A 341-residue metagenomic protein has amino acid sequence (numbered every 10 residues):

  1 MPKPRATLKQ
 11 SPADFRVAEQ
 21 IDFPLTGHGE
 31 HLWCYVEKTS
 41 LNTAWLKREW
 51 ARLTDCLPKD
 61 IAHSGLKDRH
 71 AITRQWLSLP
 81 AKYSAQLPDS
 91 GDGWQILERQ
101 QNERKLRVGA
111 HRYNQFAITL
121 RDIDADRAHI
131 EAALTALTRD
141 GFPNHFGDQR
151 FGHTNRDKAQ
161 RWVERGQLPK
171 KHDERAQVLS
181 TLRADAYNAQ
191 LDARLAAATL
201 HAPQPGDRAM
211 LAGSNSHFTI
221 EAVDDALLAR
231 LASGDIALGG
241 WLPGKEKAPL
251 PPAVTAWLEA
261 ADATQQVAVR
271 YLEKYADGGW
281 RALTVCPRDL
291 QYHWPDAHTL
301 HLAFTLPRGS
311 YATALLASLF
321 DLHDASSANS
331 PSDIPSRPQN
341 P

Functional and structural regions predicted by a protein language model:
M1-P341: Non-catalytic, substrate/partner-engaging modules appended to enzymatic cores
